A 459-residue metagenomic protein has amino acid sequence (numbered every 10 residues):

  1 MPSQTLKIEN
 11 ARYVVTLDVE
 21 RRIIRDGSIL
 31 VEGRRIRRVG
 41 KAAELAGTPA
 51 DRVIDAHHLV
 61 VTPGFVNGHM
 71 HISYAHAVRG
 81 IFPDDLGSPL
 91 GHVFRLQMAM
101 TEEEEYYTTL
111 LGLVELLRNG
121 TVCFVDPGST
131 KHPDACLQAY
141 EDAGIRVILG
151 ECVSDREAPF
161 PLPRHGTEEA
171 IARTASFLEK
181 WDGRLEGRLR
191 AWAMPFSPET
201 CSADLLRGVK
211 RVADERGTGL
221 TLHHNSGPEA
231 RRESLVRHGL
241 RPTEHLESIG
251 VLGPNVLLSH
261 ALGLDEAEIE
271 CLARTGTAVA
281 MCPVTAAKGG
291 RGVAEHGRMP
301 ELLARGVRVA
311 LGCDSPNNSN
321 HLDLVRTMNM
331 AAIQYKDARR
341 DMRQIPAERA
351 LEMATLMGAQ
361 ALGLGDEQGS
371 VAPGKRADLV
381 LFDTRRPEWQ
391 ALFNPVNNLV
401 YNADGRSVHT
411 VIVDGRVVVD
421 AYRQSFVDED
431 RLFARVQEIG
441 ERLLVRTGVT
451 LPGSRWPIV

Functional and structural regions predicted by a protein language model:
M1-G27, E32-R37, A42, E352-V459: Active-site microenvironment of metallo-dependent hydrolases
S3-N10, A46-P89, L110, V114-R118: Replace "His-x-His-based motif
H76-Y107, I148-I171, P228-N255, T275-A278 (+1 more regions): Active-site gating loops and adjacent loop-to-helix segments of metal-dependent hydrolytic enzymes
V78-I145, A170-R184, Q437-V445: Alpha-helical scaffold segments that flank or form the walls of functional sites
C136-I269: Metal-coordinating catalytic core of metallo-dependent amide/deamination hydrolases
G144-R146, D214-G219, V251-P254, C271-A280 (+2 more regions): Glycine-enriched alpha-helix->loop->beta-strand junction motifs that scaffold or abut catalytic
P228-L240, E268-R274, G290-L302, N317-K336 (+1 more regions): Histidine/acidic-residue-rich catalytic or RNA/ligand-binding cores of hydrolases and nuclease-related proteins
S248-N255, P300-R386, N402-D404: His/Asp/Glu-enriched, well-ordered alpha-helical/loop segment that forms or immediately abuts the divalent-metal
